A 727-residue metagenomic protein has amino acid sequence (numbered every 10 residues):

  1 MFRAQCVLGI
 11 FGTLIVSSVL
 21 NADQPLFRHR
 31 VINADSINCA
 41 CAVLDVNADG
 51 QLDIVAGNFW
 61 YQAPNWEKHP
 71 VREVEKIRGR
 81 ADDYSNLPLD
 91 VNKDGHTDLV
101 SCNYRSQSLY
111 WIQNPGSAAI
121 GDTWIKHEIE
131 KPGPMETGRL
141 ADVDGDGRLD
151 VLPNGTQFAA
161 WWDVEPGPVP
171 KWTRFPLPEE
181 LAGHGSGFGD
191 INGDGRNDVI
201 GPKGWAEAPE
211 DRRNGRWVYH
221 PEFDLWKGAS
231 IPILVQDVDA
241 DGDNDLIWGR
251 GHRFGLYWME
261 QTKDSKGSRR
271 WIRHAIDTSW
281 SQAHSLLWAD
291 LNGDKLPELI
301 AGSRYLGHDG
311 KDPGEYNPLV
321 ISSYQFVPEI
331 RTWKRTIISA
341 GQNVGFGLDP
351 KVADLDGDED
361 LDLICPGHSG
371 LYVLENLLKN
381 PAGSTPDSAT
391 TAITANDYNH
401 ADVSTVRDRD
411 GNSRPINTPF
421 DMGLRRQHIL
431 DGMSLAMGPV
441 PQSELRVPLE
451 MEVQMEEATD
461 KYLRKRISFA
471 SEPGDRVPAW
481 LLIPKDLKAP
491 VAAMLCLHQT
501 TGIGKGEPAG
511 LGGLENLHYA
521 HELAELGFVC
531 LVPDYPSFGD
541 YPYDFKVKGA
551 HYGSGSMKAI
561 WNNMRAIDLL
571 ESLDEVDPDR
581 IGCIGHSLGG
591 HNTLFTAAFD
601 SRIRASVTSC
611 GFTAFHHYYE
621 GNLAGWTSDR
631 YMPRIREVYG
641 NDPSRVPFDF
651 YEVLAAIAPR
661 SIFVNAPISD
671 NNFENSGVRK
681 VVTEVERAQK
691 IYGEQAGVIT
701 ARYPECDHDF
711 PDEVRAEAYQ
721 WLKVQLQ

Functional and structural regions predicted by a protein language model:
L20-T385: Beta-propeller-forming repeat regions
I37, G383-P441: N-terminal pre-domain segments of enzymes
P441-K488: N-terminal cap/lid segment of alpha/beta-hydrolase-fold proteins
A489-P490, M494-S572, F599, Y619-E620 (+1 more regions): Cap/lid segment of the alpha/beta-hydrolase catalytic domain
A550, T608-V653, E674-V682, K690-Q695: Mobile cap/lid helix-loop segments that gate and shape the active-site cleft of serine hydrolases
R565-R630, R634: Primarily recognizes the serine-hydrolase "nucleophile elbow" in alpha/beta-hydrolase and SGNH/GDSL folds
A658-F673, E705: Conserved strand-to-loop "acid loop" that flanks and positions the catalytic carboxylate
T683-Q727: C-terminal catalytic histidine-bearing segment of alpha/beta-hydrolase fold enzymes
